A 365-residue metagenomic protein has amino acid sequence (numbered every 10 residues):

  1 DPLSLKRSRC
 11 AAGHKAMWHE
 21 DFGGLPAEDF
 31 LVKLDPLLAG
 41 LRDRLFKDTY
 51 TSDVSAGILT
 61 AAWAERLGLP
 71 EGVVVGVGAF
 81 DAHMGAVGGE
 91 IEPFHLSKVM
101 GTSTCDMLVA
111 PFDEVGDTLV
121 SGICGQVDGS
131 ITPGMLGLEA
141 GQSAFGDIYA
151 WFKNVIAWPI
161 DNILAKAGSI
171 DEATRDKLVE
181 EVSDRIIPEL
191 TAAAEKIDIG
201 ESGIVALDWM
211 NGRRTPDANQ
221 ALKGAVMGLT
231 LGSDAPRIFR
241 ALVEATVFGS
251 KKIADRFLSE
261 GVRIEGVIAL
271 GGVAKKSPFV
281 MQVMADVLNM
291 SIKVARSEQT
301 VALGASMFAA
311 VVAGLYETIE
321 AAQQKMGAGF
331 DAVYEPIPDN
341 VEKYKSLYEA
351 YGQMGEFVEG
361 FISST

Functional and structural regions predicted by a protein language model:
D1-V77, I163, L207-N211, F239 (+1 more regions): Gly/Ser/Thr-rich active-site cleft segment
W18-E28, V32, Q126-E181, I238: Glycine-rich phosphate-binding loop plus the immediately following alpha-helix
T49-L59, A79, T102-T104, L108 (+1 more regions): Glycine-rich phosphate-binding loops at beta-strand->alpha-helix junctions
T60-L69, A79-H95: Conserved phosphate-binding catalytic cores of ATP/NTP-utilizing and phosphoryl-transfer enzymes
F80, M84-G88, A150-K153, E244 (+4 more regions): Glycine-rich phosphate-binding/hydrolytic loop that grips phosphoryl groups
S103-G129, S277-Q282, I319-Q323: Flexible glycine/proline-rich, aromatic-decorated loop/lid segments
A140, A150, V155, D161-E180 (+1 more regions): Acidic, glycine/GT-rich loop-and beta-edge segments that sit at the periphery of enzyme/chaperone cores
A193-S297, V301: Activation-segment/catalytic-loop signature of the eukaryotic protein kinase fold
